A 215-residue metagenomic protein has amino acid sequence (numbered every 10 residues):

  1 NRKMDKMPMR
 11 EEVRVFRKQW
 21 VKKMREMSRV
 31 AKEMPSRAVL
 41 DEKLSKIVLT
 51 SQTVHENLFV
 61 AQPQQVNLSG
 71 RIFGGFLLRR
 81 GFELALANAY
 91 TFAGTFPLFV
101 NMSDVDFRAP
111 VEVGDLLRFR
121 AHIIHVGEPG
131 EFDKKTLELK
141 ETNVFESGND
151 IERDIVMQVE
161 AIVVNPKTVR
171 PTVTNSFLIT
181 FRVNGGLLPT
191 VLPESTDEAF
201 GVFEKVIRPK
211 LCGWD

Functional and structural regions predicted by a protein language model:
N1-G74, A87, C212-G213: Catalytic strand-loop segment that frames the active site of acyl-thioester-processing enzymes
N1-M24, V113, I124-D215: HotDog/MaoC-like acyl-thioester-processing domains
K46-L49, Q64, A89, F96 (+3 more regions): Beta-strand elements of modular eukaryotic interaction domains
L68, M102, D154: Short coil/loop residues immediately preceding or within conserved phosphate-binding loops of NTP-utilizing enzyme
F73-T95: Active-site helix/loop of acyl-thioester processing domains in fatty-acid/polyketide metabolism, spanning hotdog-fold
G94-D115, P129, D133: A cross-kingdom feature marking solvent-exposed beta-strand/loop segments within repeated, beta-rich binding/scaffold
S103, H122-I124: Conserved positions in beta-strands of structured domains
